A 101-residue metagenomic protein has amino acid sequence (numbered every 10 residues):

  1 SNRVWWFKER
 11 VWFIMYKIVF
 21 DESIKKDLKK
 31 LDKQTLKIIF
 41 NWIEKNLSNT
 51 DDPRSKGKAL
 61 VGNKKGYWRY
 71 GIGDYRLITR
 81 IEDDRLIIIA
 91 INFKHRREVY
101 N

Functional and structural regions predicted by a protein language model:
S1-E22, K26-K30, K37, N41 (+2 more regions): Enriched for short, Lys/Arg-rich terminal
K33-D51: A short, compositionally biased N-terminal segment around positions ~18-40 that is enriched in charged/polar residues
K45-R69: A short, surface-exposed loop/turn module that caps and links secondary-structure elements
